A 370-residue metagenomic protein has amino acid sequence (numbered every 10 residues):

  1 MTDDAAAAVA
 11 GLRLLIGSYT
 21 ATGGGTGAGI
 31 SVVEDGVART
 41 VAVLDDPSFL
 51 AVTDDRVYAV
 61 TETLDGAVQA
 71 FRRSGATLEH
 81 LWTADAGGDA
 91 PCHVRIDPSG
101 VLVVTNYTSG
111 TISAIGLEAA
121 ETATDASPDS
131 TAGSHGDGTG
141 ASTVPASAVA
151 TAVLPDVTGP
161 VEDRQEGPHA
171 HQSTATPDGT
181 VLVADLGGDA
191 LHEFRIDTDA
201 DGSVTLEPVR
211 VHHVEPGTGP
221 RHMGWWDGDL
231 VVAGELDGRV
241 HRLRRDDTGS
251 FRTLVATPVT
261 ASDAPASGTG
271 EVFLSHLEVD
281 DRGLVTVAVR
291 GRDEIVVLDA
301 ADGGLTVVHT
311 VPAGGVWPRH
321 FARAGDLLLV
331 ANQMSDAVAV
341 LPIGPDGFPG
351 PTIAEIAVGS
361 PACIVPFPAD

Functional and structural regions predicted by a protein language model:
V9, L44-D54, G87-V101, D156-D178 (+4 more regions): Beta-rich, blade/repeat-based domains predominating in secreted/periplasmic proteins but also intracellular
I16-G24, A59-T63, V104-T108, V183-L186 (+3 more regions): Conserved beta-strand positions in repeat-built beta-propeller and related beta-rich domains
I30, D65-V68, G110-S113, D189-L191 (+3 more regions): Structural signal for beta-propeller blades
G36-A42, E79-D85, V157-R164, E207-V214 (+3 more regions): A short beta-strand motif characteristic of beta-propeller blades
T40-D97: Blade-loop segments of beta-propeller domains
F71-A76, I115-D125, D137-A146, F194-V204 (+3 more regions): Short loop/turn segments immediately following beta-strands, especially the blade-tip and inter-blade linker loops
L78-Q172: Asp-box/WD-like beta-propeller blade repeats and closely related beta-sheet repeat scaffolds
G179-G238: Loop-centered beta-sheet repeat module
